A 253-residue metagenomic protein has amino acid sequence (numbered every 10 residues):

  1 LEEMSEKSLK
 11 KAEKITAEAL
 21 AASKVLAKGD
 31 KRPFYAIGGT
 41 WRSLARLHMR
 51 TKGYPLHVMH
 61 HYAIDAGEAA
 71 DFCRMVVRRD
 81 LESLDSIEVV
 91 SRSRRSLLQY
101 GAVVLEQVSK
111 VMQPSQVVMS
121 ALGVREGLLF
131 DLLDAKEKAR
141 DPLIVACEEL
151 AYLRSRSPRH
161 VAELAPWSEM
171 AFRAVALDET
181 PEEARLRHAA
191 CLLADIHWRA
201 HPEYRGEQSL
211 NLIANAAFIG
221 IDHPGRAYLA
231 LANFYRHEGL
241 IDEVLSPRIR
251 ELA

Functional and structural regions predicted by a protein language model:
L1-A253: Helical "lid/coupling" subdomains associated with nucleotide-phosphate turnover
